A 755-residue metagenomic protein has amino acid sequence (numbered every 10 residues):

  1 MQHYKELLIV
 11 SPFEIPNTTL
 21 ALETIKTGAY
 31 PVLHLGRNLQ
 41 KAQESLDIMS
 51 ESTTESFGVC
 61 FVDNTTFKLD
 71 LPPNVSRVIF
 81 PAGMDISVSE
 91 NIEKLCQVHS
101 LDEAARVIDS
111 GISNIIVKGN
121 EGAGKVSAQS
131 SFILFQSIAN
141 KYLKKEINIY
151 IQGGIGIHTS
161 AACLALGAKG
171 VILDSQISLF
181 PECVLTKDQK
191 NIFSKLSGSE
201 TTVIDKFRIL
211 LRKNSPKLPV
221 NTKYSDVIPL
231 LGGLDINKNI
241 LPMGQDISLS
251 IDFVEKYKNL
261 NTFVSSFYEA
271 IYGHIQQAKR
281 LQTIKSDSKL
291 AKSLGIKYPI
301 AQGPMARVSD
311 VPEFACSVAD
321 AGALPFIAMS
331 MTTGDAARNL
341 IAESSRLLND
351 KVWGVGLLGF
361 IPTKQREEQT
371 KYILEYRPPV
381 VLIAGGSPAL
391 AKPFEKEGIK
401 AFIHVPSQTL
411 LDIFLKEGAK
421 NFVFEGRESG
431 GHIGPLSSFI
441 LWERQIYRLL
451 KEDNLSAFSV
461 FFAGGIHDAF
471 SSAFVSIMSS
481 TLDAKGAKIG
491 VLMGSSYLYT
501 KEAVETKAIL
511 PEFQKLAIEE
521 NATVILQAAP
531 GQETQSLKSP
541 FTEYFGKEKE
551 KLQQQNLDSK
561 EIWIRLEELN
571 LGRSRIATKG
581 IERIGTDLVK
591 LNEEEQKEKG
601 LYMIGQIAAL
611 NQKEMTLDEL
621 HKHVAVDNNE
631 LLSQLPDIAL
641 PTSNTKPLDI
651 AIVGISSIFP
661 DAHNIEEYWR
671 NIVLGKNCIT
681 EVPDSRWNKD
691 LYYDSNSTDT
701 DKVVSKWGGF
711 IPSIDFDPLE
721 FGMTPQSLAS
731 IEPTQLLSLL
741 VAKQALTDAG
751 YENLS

Functional and structural regions predicted by a protein language model:
M1-E146, G232-A457: Active-site entrance/lid segments in N-terminal catalytic domains of soluble metabolic enzymes
A21, A270, H274, D627 (+3 more regions): Stable alpha-helical structural segments in soluble proteins, enriched in small hydrophobic residues
I92-S100, Q152-I157, L185, I399-S407 (+1 more regions): Active-site glycine- and acidic-residue-rich loops that bind and position anionic ligands or nucleotide-like cofactors
A104, D109, G122-I149, G156-K292 (+6 more regions): Conserved active-site-proximal phosphate/metal-binding subdomains
I115, D174, Q302, V318 (+6 more regions): Conserved small-residue
K125, P181, A391, H432 (+4 more regions): Short helix/loop capping segments that flank catalytic or ligand/cofactor-binding pockets
Y150, V460-G464, G654: Catalytic cores of DNA base-excision repair glycosylases
E630, Q634, I638-L728, Q735 (+2 more regions): ACP-dependent fatty acid/polyketide chain-elongation machinery
